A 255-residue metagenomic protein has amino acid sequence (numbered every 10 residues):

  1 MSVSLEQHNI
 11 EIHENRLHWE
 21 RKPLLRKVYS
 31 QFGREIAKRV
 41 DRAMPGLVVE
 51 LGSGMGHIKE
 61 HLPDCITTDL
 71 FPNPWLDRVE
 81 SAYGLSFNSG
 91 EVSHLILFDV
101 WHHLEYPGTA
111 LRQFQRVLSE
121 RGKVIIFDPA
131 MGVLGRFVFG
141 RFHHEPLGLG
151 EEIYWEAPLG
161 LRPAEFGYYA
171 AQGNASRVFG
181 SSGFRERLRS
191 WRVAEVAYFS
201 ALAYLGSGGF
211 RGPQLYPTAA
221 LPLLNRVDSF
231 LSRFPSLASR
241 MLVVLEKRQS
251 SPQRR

Functional and structural regions predicted by a protein language model:
M1-Y83, M241, R254: Conserved N-terminal segment of class I S-adenosyl-L-methionine
G84-S89: Short conserved loop adjoining the S-adenosyl-L-methionine
I96: A conserved beta-strand element that flanks and buttresses the S-adenosyl-L-methionine
D99-V100: Short catalytic micro-motifs in class I SAM-dependent methyltransferases
G108-K123: A short glycine-rich, Lys/Arg-flanked "PGG" loop and its adjoining helix->strand segment in the class I
V124-G160: Conserved class I S-adenosyl-L-methionine
P163-S182: Acceptor-substrate binding/catalytic loop of class I
S182, E186, S190-R255: A C-terminal cap/extension of S-adenosyl-L-methionine-dependent methyltransferases that defines the acceptor-substrate
